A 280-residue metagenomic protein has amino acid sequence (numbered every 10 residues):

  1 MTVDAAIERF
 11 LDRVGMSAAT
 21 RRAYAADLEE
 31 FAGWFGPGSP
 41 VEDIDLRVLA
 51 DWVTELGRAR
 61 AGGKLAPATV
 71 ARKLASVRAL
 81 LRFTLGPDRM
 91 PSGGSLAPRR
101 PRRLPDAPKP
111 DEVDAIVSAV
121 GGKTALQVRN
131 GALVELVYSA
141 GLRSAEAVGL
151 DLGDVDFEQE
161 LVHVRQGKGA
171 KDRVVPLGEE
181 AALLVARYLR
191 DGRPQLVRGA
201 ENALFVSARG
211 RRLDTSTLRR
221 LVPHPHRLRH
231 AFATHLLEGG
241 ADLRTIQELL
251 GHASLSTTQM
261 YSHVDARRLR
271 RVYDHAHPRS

Functional and structural regions predicted by a protein language model:
M1-S280: Conserved catalytic core of the tyrosine transesterase superfamily
